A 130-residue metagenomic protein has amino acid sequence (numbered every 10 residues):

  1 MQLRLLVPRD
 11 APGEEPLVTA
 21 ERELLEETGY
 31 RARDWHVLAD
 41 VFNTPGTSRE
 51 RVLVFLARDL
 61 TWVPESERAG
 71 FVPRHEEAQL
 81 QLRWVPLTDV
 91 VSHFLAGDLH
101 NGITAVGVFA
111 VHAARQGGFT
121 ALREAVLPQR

Functional and structural regions predicted by a protein language model:
M1-R22, P64, F71-E76, L80 (+2 more regions): Conserved Nudix-box catalytic region and its N-terminal flanking loop in Nudix hydrolases and closely related
E15-V18, D34, D89: An acidic, carboxylate-rich microenvironment
R22-E23, Y30: Recognition helices and adjacent regulatory flanks at domain boundaries
E26, W62, S92: Active-site micro-motifs of SAM-dependent methyltransferase domains
G29-Y30, L99: Helix N-cap/coil-helix junction residues
R31-L38: A short coil-to-beta-strand element that immediately follows conserved catalytic motifs
V37, P45-S48, L53, P73-R130: Nudix hydrolase/Nudix homology domain
T44-S66: Active-site-adjacent beta-strand/loop module that shapes the phosphate/pyrophosphate-binding cleft
